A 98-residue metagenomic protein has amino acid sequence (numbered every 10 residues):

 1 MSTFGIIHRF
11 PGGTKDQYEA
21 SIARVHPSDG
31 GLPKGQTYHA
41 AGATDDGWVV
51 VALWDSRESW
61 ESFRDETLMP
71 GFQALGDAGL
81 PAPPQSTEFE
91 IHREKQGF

Functional and structural regions predicted by a protein language model:
M1-V51, D55-P70, D77-F98: Short S/T/G/P-rich N-terminal loop/turn motif that feeds into the first structured element of a domain
